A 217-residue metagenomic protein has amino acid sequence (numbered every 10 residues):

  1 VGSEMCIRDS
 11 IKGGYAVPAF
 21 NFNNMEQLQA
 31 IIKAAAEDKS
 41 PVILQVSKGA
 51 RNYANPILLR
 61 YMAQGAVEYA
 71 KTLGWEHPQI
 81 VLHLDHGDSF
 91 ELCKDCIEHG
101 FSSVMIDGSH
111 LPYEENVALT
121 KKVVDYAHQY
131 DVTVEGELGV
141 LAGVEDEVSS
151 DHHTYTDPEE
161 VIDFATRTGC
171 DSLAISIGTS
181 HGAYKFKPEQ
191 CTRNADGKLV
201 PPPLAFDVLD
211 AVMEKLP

Functional and structural regions predicted by a protein language model:
V1-C6: Short, small-residue-biased leader/transition segments that mark boundaries at the very start of proteins
S10, A35, C96, V123 (+3 more regions): Generic structural signal for hydrophobic
K12-A16, D38-V42, W75-I80, F101-S102 (+3 more regions): Short, well-ordered coil/turn segments that N-cap beta-strands
G14-M25, G49, H77-S89, D146-T156: Active-site mouth loops of central-metabolism enzymes
V17-N21, V42-V46, I80-H86, V104-I106 (+2 more regions): Hydrophobic faces of well-ordered beta-strands that scaffold small-molecule active sites in alpha/beta enzyme cores
E26-Q29, Y53-R60, D88-L92, S109-E135 (+2 more regions): Active-site-adjacent beta->alpha loops and helix N-cap segments on the catalytic face of soluble alpha/beta enzymes
V46-V124: Active-site beta->alpha loop and helix N-cap motifs at the rims of alpha/beta catalytic domains
L111-G197: Conserved anion-binding
